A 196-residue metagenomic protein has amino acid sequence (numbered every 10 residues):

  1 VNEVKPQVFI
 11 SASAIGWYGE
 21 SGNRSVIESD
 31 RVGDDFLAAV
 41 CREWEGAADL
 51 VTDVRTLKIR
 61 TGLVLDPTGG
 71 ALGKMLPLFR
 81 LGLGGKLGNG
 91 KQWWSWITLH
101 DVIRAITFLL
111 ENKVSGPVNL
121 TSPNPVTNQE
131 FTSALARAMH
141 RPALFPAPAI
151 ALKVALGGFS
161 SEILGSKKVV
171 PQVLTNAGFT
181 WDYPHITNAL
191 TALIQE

Functional and structural regions predicted by a protein language model:
V1-D35: Conserved Rossmann-fold NAD(P)-dependent oxidoreductase catalytic core, especially the SDR/UDP-sugar
S13-A14, G46-P67: Conserved beta-loop-beta element that borders a ligand/cofactor-binding pocket
R31-D35, G62-G69, N89-I97: Glycine-rich "substrate-gating" loop/helix at the edge of Rossmann-like oxidoreductase active sites
K74-W96, R137-S166: Alpha-helical membrane-targeting segments
L76-G84, Q92-V126: Alpha-helical substrate-binding/gating segment
A105, N112-G158, T191-E196: Mid/C-terminal beta-alpha module of Rossmann-like enzyme folds, strongest in SDR-family dehydrogenases/epimerases
S161-E196: C-terminal amphipathic/interface module of NAD(P)-dependent oxidoreductases and related NAD-binding regulators
